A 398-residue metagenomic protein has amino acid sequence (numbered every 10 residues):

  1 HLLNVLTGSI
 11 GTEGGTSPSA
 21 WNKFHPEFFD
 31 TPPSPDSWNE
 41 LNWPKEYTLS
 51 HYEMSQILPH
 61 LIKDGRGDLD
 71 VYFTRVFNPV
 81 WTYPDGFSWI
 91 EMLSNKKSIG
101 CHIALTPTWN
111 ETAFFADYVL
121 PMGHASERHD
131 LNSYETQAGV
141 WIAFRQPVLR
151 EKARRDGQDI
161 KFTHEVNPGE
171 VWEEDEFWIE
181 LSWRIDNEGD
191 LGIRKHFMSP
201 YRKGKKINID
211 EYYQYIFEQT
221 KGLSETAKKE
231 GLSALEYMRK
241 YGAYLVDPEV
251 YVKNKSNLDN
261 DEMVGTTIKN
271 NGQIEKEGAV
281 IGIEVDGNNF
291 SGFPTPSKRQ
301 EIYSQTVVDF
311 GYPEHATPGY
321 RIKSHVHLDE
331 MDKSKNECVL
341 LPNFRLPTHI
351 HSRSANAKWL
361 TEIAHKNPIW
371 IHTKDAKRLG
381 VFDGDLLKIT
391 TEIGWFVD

Functional and structural regions predicted by a protein language model:
H1, K205-N356: Long, low-complexity segments enriched in small/aliphatic residues
H1-K63: Acidic catalytic cores of enzymes that act on phosphate-bearing nucleotides/polynucleotides
T12, P18-S19, L69, V246 (+1 more regions): Short, electropositive, low-hydrophobicity segments enriched in small/polar residues
P18-H25, P32, E127, N288-N289 (+2 more regions): Residue-level detector of alpha-helical segments with a strong bias toward transmembrane helices and their helix-loop
A20, E40-Q214, G292, V339 (+1 more regions): Non-catalytic alpha/beta scaffold blocks inside enzyme catalytic domains
K23, N132, P313: Short Asp/Glu-rich motifs
E27-N39, N110, F115, A316-I322: Charged, low-complexity, helix/coiled-coil-prone segments
